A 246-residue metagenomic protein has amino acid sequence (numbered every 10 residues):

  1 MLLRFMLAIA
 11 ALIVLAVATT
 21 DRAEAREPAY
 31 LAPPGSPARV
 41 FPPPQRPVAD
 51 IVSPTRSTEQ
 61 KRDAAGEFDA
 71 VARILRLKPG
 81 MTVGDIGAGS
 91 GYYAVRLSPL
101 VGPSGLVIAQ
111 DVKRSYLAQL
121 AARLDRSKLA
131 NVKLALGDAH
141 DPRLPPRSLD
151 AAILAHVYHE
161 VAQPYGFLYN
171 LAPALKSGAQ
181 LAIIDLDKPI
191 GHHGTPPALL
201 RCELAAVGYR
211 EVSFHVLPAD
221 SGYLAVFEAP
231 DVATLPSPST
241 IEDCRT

Functional and structural regions predicted by a protein language model:
R26-G84: Class I SAM-dependent transferase core
T82, L106, G178-L181: Short glycine-centered segments of the SAM/dcSAM-binding site in methyltransferase folds
G84, A88-P142: Class I SAM-dependent methyltransferase SAM/SAH-binding core
S98-P99, Y165-Q180: A short glycine-rich, Lys/Arg-flanked "PGG" loop and its adjoining helix->strand segment in the class I
H140-A152: A short acidic, Gly/Pro-enriched loop at the edge of an enzyme's catalytic core that lines a small-molecule cofactor
D150-P164: A short SAM/SAH-binding and catalytic strip from SAM-dependent methyltransferases
Q180-E203: Conserved class I S-adenosyl-L-methionine
V216-T246: Core SAM-dependent methyltransferase catalytic element
